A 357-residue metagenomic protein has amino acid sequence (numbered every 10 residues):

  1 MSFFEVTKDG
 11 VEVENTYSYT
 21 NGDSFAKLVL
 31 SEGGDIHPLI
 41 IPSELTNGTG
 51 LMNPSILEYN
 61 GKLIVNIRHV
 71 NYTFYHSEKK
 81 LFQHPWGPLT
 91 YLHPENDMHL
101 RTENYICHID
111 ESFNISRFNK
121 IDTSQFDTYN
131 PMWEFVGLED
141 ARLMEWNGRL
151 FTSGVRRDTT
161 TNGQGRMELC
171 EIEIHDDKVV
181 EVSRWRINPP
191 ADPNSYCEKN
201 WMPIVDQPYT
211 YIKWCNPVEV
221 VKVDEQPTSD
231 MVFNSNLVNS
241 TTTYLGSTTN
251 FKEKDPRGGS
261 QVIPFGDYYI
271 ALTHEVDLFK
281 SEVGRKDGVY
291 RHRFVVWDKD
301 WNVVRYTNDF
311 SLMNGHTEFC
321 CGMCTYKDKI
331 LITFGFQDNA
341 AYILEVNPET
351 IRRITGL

Functional and structural regions predicted by a protein language model:
S2-T49, L57-W133, E145-K254, P264-N314 (+1 more regions): Beta-rich carbohydrate-recognition and catalytic domains
G50-M52, G137-D140, C197-N200, R257-G258 (+1 more regions): Beta-rich catalytic cores
P54-I56, A141-L143, V262, M323: Hydrophobic core register within WD40 beta-propeller blades
L312-M323: A conserved acidic, glycine/proline-rich C-terminal tail/linker
D328-L331: Low-complexity, intrinsically disordered Gly/Pro/Thr-rich segments
